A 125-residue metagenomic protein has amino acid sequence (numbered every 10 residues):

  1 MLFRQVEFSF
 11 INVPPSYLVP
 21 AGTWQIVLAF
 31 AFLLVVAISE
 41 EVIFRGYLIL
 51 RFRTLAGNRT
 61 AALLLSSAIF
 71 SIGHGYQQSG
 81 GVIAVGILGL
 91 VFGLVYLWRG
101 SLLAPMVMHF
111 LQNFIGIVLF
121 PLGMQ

Functional and structural regions predicted by a protein language model:
M1, S67-G75, L111-V118: Aromatic-anchored segments of alpha-helical transmembrane domains
M1-V36, T54, Q125: Juxtamembrane helix-loop-helix connectors linking adjacent transmembrane helices in multi-pass membrane enzymes
P14-T23, R53, Q78-L94: Short, motif-level signal for alpha-helix interfacial/capping segments enriched in acidic residues and aromatics/proline
Q25-A29, R59-L63, G81, V85: Residue-level signature of transmembrane alpha-helical entry/exit and packing/kink sites in multi-pass membrane
V35-E40, I83, I87: Residue-level hotspots within pore-lining transmembrane alpha-helices of multi-pass secondary transporters
S39-L65, L94-S101: Membrane-interface helix/loop boundary segments of multi-pass membrane proteins
E40-F44, Q77, Q112: Short active-site segment of divalent metal-dependent hydrolases/proteases that encodes the spacing between
L64, G81-Q125: Functionally important transmembrane alpha-helices
